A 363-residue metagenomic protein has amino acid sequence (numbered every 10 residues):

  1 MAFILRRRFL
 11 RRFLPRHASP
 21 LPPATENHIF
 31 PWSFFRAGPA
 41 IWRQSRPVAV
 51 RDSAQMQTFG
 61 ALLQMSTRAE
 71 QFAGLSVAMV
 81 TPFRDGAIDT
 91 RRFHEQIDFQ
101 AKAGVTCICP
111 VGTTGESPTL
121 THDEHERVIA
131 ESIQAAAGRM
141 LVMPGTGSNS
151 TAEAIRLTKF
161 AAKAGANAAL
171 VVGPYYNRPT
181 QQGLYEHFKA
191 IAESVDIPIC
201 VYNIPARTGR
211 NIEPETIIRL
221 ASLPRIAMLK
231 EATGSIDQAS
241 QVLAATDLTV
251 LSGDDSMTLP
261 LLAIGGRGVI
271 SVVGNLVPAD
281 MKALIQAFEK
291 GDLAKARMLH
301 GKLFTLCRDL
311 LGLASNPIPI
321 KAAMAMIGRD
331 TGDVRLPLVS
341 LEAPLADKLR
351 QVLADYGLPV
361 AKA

Functional and structural regions predicted by a protein language model:
M1-F13, H17: Extreme N-terminal basic, low-complexity initiation segments that serve as generic localization/processing leaders
F9-L10, F34-F35, S53: N-terminal export leaders
N27-H28, D52: Intrinsic-disorder-associated, low-complexity terminal segments enriched in Asp/Asn/His/Tyr and depleted of Lys/Arg
T67-V77, T81-G209, I217-R219: Active-site beta->alpha loop and helix N-cap motifs at the rims of alpha/beta catalytic domains
G74-P82, A103-V105, T114, A263-G266 (+2 more regions): C-terminal alpha-helical cap/extension of soluble enzyme domains
E193-S194, P205-F304, D309-G312: Catalytic alpha/beta core domains of metabolic enzymes, predominantly
